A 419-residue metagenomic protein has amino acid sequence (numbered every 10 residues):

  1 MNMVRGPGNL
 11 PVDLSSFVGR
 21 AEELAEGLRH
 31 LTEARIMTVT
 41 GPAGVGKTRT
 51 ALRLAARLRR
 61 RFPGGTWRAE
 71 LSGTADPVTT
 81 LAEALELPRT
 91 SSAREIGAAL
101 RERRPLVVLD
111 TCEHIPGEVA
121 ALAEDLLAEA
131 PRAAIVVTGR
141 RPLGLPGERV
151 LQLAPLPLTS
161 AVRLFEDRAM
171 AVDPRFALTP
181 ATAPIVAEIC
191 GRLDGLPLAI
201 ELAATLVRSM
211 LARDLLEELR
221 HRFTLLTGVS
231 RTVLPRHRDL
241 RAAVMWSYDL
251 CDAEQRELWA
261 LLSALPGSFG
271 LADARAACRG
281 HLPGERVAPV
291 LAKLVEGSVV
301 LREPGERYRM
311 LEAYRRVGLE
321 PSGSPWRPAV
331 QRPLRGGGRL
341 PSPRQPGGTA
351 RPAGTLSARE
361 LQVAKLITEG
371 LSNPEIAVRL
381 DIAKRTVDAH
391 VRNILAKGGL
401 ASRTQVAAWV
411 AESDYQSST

Functional and structural regions predicted by a protein language model:
M1-L340: Aliphatic-rich helical/repeat scaffold segments used for oligomerization and domain docking
M1-S16, R339-G354, A358-R359, Y415-T419: Intrinsically disordered or compositionally simple regulatory linkers and C-terminal tails in signal-transduction
R61, G297, A396-A401, W409 (+1 more regions): Residue cluster at the C-terminal edge of the helix-turn-helix DNA-binding motif
E257, L361-Q362, Q405: Pre-recognition alpha-helix immediately N-terminal to the DNA-recognition helix within helix-turn-helix or winged-helix
L271, S372-N373, V391, R403: Helix-turn-helix DNA-binding elements, focusing on the entry/boundary residues of the two helices that contact DNA
V290, H390-N393: Residues within the DNA-recognition helix of helix-turn-helix
P346-A389, K397-G398, E412-S413, S418: Helix-turn-helix DNA-binding segment
